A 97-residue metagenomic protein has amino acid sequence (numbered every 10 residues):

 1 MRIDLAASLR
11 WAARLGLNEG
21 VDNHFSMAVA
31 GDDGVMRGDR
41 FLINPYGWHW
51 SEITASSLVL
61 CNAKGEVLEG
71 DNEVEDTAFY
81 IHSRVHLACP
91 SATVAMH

Functional and structural regions predicted by a protein language model:
R2-T93: An anion-binding catalytic pocket shared by soluble metabolic enzymes
H97: Phosphate/pyrophosphate-binding betaalpha-module
